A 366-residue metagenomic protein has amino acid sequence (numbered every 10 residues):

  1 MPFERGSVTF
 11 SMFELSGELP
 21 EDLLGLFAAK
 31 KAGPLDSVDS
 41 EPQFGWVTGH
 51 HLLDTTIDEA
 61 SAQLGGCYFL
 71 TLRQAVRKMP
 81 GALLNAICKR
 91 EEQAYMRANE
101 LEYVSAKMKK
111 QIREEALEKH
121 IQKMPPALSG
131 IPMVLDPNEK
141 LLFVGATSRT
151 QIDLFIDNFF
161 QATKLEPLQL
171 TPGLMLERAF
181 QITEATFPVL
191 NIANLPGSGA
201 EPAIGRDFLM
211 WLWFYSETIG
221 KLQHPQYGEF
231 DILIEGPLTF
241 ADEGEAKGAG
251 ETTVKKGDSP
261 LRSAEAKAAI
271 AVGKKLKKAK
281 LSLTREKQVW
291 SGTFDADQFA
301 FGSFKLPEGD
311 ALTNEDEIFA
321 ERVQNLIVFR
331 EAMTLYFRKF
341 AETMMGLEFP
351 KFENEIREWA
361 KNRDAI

Functional and structural regions predicted by a protein language model:
M1-I366: Intrinsically disordered, low-complexity, charge-rich terminal extensions of nucleic-acid-associated complexes
